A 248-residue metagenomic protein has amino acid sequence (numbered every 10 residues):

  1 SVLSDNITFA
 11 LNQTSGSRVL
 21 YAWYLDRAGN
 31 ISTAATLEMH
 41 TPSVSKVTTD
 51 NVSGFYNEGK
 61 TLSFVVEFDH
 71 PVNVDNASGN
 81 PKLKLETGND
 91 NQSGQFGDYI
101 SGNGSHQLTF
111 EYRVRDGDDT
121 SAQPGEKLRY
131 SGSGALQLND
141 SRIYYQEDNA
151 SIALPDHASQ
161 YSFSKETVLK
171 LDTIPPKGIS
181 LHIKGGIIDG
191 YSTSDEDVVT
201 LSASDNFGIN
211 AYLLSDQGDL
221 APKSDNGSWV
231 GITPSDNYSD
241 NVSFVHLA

Functional and structural regions predicted by a protein language model:
S1-A248: Low-complexity, disordered linker/stalk regions enriched in Pro/Thr/Ser/Gly
